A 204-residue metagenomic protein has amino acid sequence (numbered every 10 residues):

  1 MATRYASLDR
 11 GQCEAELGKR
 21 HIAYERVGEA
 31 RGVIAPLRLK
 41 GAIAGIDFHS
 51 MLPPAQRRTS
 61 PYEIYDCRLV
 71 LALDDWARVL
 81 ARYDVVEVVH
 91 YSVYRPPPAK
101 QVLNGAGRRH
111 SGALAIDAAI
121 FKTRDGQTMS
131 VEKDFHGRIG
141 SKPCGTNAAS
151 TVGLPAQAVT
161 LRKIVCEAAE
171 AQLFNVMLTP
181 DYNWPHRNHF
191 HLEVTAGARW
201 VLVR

Functional and structural regions predicted by a protein language model:
R4-H90: Active-site acidic/histidine clusters and adjacent loop/turn architecture that either coordinate catalytic ions
I34-R38, P96-V102, N188-H191: Short, solvent-exposed polar/charged micro-motifs at secondary-structure junctions
L37, D74, G107, G112-R204: Catalytic cores and adjacent binding grooves of peptidoglycan-active enzymes
P61-H90, P96-T128: Mid-length scaffold segments of soluble, non-membrane domains
V85-V93, D134-H136, G197: An acidic- and aromatic-residue-enriched active-site/binding cleft used to recognize and process polar
